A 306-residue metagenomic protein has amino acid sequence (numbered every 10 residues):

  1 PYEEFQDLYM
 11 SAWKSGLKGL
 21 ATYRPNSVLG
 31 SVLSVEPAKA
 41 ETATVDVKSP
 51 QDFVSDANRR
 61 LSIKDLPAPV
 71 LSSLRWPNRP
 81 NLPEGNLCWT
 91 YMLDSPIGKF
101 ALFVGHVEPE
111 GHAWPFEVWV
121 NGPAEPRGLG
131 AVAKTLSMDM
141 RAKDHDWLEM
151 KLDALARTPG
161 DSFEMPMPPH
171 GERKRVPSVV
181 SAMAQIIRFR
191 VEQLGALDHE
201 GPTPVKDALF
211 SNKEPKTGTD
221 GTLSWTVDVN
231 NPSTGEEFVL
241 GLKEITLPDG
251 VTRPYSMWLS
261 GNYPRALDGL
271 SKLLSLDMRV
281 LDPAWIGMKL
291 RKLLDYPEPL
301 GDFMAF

Functional and structural regions predicted by a protein language model:
P1-F306: Long, C-terminal-biased catalytic regions of enzyme "large/alpha" subunits
